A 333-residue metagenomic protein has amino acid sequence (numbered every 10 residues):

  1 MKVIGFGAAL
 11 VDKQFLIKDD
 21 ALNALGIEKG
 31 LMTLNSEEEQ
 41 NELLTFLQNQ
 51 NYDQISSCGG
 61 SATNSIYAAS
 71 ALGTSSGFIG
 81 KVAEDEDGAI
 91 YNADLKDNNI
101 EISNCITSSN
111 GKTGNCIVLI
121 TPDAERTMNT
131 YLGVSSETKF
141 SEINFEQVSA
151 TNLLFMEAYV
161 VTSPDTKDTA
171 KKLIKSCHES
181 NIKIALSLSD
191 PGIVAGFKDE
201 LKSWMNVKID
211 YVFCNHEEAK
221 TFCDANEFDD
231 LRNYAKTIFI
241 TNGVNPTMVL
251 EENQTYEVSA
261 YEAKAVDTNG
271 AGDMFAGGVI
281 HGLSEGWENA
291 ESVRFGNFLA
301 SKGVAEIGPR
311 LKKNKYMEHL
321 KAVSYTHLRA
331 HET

Functional and structural regions predicted by a protein language model:
M1-I79, A89-I90, A265: Glycine-rich phosphate/adenosyl-contacting loop at the front of the ribokinase-like
S70, N233, V244, S259-A322: Conserved post-catalytic alpha-helical subdomain immediately downstream of the catalytic base and nucleotide-binding
S103, T107, V118-P164: Conserved phosphate-binding/catalytic loop of the ribokinase/pfkB sugar-kinase fold
D168, V194-M205, E227: Distinct, well-ordered alpha-helical segments
S180-I182, A235-K236: A short helix->loop->beta-strand "cap" motif at the edges of active sites that frequently abuts
Y211-F213, E218-T221, F228-E262: Conserved phosphate-donor
T326-T333: Conserved small/polar residues in nucleotide/adenosyl-binding loops
